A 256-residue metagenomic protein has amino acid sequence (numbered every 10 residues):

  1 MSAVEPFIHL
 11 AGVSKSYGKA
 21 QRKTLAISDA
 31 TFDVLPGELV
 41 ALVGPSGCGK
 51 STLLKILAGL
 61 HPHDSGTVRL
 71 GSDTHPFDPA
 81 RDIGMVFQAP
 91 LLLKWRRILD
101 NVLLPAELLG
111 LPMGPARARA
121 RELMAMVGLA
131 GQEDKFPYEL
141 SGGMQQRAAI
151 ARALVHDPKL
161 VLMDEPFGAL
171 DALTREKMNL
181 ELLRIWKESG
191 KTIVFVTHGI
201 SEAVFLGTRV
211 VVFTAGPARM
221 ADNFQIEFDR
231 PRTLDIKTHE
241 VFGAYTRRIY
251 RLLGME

Functional and structural regions predicted by a protein language model:
V4-S201, L206: ABC family nucleotide-binding domain
Y17, D64, G131, P158 (+3 more regions): A general structural signal marking secondary-structure boundaries and capping sites
L70, V212-F213: Short hydrophobic beta-strand elements within the C-terminal catalytic ATPase subdomain
A169-A172, T246-E256: Extended, non-globular alpha-helical segments
R209: Short, glycine/charged-rich "phosphate-handling" switch motifs in NTP-dependent and phosphotransfer domains
A215-A244: Conserved beta-strand-loop-alpha-helix hinge in the C-terminal portion of ABC ATPase nucleotide-binding domains
